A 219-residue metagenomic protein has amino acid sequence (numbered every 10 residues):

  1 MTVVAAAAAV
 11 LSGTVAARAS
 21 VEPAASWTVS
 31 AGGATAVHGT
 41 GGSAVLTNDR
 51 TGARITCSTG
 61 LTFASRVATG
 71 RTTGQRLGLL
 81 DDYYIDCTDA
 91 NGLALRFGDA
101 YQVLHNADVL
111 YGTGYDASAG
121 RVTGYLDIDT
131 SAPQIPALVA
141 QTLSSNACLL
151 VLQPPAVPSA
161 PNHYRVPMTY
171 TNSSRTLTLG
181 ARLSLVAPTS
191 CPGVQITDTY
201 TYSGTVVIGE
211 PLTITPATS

Functional and structural regions predicted by a protein language model:
M1-A19: Secretory targeting and sorting signals
S12, A19-V21, S26, A140 (+1 more regions): A detector of low-complexity, intrinsically disordered, Ser/Thr/Gly/Pro/Ala-rich segments
R18-Y84, R182-S219: N-terminal segment immediately downstream of the Sec signal-peptide cleavage site in secreted/extracellular proteins
G42-L46, G124-L126, R175: Short polybasic amphipathic segments
N48, D116, T169-T171: Acidic/polar residues at beta-strand termini and the immediately following turn/coil
G52, G92, Q134, N162 (+4 more regions): Intrinsic-disorder/low-complexity loop/linker signature
S58-V166: Predominantly extracellular/secreted and cell-surface proteins with exposed, flexible low-complexity segments
A156-V194: Extracytosolic low-complexity repeat regions of secreted or lipid-anchored proteins
